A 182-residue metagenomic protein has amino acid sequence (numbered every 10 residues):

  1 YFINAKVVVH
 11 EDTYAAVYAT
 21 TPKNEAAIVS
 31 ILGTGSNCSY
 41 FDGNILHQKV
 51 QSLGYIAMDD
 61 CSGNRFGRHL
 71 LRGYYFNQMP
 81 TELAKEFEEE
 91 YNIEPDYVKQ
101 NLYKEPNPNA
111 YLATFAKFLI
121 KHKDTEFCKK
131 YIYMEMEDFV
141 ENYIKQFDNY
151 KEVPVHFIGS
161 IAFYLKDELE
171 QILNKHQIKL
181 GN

Functional and structural regions predicted by a protein language model:
Y1-K85: Phosphate-binding/catalytic loop of phosphoryl-transfer enzymes
F2, V17-I28, L71-N182: ATP-binding/phosphotransfer module of carbohydrate and carboxylate kinases, centering on a glycine-rich
